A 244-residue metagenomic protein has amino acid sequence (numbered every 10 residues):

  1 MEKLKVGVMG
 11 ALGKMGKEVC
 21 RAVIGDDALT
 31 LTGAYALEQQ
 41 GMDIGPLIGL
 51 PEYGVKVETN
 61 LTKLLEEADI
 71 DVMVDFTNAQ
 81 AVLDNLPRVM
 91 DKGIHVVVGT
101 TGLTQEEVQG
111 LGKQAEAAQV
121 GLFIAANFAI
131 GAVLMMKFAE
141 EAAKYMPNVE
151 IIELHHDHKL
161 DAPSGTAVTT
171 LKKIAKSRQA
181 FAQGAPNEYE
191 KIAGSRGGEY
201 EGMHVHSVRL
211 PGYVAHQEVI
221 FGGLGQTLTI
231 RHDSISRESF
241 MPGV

Functional and structural regions predicted by a protein language model:
E2-M9, K14-A68, M146-G243: C-terminal substrate-binding/catalytic lobe of Rossmann-fold NAD(P)-dependent oxidoreductases
M9, F76-T77, G99-T100, A125 (+1 more regions): Structural motif
T32, E58, V97, G121-F123: Structural detector of well-ordered beta-strand residues that form the stable sheet scaffold of enzyme domains
L37, T101-L103, N127-A129, L154-D157: Short, ordered loop/turn segments at secondary-structure junctions
K63-V72, F76-V98, G110: Rossmann-fold NAD(P) dinucleotide-binding segment
L86-P87, T100-L122, F138: Rossmann-fold NAD(P)-binding glycine/threonine-rich loop
H95, G110-A129, P147-V149: Rossmann-fold dehydrogenase core element
L134-M146, A162: Rossmann-like NAD(P)H-binding beta-loop-alpha module
